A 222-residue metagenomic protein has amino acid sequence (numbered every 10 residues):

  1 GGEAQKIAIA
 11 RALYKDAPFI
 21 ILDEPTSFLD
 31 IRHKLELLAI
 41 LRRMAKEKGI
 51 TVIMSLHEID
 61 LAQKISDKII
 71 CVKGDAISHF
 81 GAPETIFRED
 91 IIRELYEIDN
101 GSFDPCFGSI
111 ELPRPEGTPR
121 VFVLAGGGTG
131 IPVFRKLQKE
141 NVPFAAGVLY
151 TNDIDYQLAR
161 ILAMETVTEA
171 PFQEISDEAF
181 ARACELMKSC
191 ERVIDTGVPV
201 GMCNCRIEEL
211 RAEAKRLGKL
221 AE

Functional and structural regions predicted by a protein language model:
D16: Conserved catalytic motifs of ABC-family nucleotide-binding domains
I20-D23: Catalytic Walker B motif of ABC-type/P-loop ATPase nucleotide-binding domains
T26-S27: Short loop immediately C-terminal to the Walker-B catalytic DE motif in ABC-type ATPase nucleotide-binding domains
L35-K48: Helical segment within the ABC ATPase nucleotide-binding domain
L56-H57: H-loop/switch region of ABC-family ATPase nucleotide-binding domains
I70, G74-T85: Conserved switch/coupling elements of ABC/ABC-like ATPase nucleotide-binding domains
E97-S176, I194-G197, G201-N204, G218-E222: ABC ATPase nucleotide-binding domains
